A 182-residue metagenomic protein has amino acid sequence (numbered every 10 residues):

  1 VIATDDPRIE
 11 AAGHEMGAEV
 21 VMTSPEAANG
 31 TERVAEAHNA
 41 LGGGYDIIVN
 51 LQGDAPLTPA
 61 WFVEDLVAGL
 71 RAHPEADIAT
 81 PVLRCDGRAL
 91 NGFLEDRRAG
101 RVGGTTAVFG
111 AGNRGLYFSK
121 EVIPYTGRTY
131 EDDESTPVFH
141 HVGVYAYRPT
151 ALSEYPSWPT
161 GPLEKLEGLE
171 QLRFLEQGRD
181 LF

Functional and structural regions predicted by a protein language model:
V1-D5: Short beta-strand/loop segment that forms part of the nucleotide-sugar
P7-A68: Short phosphate-binding loop-to-helix
E19, R114, D180-F182: Conserved beta-strand segments of alpha/beta enzyme cores
G43-Y45, H73-I78, R179: Short, high-confidence coil segments that cap the C-terminus of an alpha-helix and link into the following beta-strand
V49, P56, A107, Y145 (+1 more regions): Residues that recognize and position ribonucleotide moieties
P59-W158: Conserved core of the sugar-phosphate nucleotidyltransferase
A151-F182: A C-terminal functional module that forms or caps the active site or interfaces directly with catalytic machinery
